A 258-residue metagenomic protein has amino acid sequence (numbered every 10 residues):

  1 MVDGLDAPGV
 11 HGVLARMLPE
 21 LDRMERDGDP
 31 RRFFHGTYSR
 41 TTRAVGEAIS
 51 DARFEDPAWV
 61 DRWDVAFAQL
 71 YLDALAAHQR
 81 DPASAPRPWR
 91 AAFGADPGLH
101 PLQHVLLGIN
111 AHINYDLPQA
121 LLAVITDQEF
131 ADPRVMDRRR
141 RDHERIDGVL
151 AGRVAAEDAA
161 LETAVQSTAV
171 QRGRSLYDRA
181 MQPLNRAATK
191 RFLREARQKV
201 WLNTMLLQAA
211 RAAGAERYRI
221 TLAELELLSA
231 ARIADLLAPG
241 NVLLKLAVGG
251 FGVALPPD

Functional and structural regions predicted by a protein language model:
M1-R80: N-terminal domain-start signal
P8, M17, W89-R90, H143 (+4 more regions): Generic preference for hydrophobic/aromatic residues in regular secondary structure cores
D22-E25, D29, L75, Q79 (+8 more regions): Residue-level signal for secondary-structure boundary elements
S39, A52-A155: Internal, hydrophobic cores of structured domains that mediate oligomerization or house catalytic pockets within large
H143-R194: Glycine-rich, aromatic-bearing surface loops/beta-hairpins
A180-D258: A cross-kingdom marker for long, charged
